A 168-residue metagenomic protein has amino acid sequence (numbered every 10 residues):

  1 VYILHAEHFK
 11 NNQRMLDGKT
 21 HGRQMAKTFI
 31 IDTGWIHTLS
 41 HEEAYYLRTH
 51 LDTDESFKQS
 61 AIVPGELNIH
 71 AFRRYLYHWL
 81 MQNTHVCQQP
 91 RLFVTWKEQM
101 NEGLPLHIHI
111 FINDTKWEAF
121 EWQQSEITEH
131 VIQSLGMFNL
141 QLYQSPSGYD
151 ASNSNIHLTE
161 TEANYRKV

Functional and structural regions predicted by a protein language model:
V1-A61, E66-H70: Soluble accessory domains appended to multi-pass membrane transport proteins
P64-G65, I69-V168: Long, non-transmembrane cytosolic or organellar matrix-exposed soluble domains/tails of integral membrane proteins
